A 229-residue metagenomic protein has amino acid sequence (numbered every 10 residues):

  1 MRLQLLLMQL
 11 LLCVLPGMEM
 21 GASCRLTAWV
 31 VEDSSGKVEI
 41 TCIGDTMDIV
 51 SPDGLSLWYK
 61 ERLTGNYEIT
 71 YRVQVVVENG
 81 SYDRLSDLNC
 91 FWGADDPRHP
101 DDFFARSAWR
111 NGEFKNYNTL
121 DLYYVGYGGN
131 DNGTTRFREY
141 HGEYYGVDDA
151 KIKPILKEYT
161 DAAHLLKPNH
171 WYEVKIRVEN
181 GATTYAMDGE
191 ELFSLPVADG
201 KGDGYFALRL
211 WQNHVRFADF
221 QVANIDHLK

Functional and structural regions predicted by a protein language model:
M1-Q4: Positively charged n-region of N-terminal signal peptides that target proteins for export
M8-V14: Bacterial N-terminal signal peptides
V14-K229: Extracellular glycan-recognition regions
